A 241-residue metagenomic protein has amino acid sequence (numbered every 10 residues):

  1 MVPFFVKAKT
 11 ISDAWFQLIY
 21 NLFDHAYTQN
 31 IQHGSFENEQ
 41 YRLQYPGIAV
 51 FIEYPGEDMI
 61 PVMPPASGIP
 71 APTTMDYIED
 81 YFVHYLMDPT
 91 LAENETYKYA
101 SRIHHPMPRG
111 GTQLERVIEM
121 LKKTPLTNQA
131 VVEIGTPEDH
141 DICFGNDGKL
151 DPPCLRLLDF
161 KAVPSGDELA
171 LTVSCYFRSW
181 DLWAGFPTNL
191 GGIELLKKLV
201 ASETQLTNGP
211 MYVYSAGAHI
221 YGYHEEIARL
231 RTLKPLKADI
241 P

Functional and structural regions predicted by a protein language model:
M1-P241: Terminal, non-catalytic protein-protein interaction segments that mediate quaternary/complex assembly
